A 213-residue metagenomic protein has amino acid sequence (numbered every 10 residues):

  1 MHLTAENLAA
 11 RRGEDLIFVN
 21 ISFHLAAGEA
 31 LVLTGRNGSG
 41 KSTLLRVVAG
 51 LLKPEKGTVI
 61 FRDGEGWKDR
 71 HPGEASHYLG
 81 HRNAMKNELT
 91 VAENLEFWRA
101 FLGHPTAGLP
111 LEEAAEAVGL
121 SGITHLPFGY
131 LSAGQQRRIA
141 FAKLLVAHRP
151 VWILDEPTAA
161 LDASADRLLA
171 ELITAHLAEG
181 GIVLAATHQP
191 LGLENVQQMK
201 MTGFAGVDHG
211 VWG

Functional and structural regions predicted by a protein language model:
A49: Helix-to-loop junction immediately C-terminal to a conserved catalytic motif
P54-E74: Conserved ABC transporter NBD signature motif
R82, N87-L102, P110: Q-loop/switch helix immediately C-terminal to the Walker
E96, G108-I123: Conserved ABC ATPase "signature" region
P127-G134: Conserved ABC ATPase signature
F141, G180: Hydrophobic anchor residue at the start of the ABC signature
V146-P150: A short, proline-enriched helix->beta-strand linker immediately N-terminal to the Walker B motif in ABC-type P-loop
W152-E156: Catalytic Walker B motif of ABC-type/P-loop ATPase nucleotide-binding domains
